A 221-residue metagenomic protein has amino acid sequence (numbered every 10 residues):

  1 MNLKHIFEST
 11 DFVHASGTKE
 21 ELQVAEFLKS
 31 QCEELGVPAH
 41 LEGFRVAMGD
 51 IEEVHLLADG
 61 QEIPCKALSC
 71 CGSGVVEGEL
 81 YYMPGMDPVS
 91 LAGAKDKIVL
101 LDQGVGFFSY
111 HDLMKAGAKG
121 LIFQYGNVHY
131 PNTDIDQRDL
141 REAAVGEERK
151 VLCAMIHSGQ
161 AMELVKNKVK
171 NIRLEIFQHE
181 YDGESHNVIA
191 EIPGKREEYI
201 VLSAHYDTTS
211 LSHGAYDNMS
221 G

Functional and structural regions predicted by a protein language model:
M1-I98: Noncatalytic luminal/extracellular "stalk/propeptide" segments of secretory-pathway proteins
N2-F12, S16-K19, L28-A39, I98-Q103 (+3 more regions): Catalytic-core environment of secreted peptidases
G43, Q124-G126: Glycine-rich, histidine-containing beta strand-loop boundary motifs that form or position
I51, I122, H129-L140: BRCT (BRCA1 C-terminal) domain core and associated BRCT-interaction motifs
E62, A67, C71-Y82, M86-P88 (+1 more regions): Soluble metallo-hydrolase cores and metallopeptidase-like ectodomains found primarily in the secretory/periplasmic
G106: His/Cys-centered metal/cofactor-coordination and adjacent catalytic loops
M114-G117: Non-catalytic positions within long, well-ordered alpha-helices that form the structural scaffold/packing of enzyme
